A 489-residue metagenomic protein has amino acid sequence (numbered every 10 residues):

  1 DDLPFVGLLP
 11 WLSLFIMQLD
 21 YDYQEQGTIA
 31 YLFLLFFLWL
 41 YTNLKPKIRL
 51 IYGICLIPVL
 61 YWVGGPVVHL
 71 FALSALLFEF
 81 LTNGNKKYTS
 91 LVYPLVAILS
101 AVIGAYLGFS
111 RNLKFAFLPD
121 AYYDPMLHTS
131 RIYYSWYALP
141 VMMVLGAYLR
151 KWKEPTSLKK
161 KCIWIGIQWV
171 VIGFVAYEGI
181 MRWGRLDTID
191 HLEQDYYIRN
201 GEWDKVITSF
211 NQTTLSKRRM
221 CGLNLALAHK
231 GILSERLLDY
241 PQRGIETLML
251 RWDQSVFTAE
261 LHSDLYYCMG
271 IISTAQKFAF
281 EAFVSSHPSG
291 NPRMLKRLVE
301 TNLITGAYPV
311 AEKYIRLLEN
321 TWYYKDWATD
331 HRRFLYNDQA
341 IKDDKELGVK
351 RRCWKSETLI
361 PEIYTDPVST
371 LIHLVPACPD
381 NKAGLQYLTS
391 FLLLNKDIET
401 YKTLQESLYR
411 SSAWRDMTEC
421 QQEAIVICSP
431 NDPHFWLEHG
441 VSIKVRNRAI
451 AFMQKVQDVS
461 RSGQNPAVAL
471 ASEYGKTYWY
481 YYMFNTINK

Functional and structural regions predicted by a protein language model:
D1-P46, V63-V68, A121-A138: Membrane-interface micro-motifs in multi-pass membrane enzymes
L3-P10, T42-P58, K87-L95: Short hydrophobic alpha-helices at membrane interfaces in multi-pass membrane enzymes
P10-L19, L56-P66, A97-F109, V171-E178: Aromatic-anchored segments of alpha-helical transmembrane domains
F36, L70-T82: Hydrophobic transmembrane alpha-helices of multi-pass, membrane-embedded glycosylation machinery
T89-K153: Membrane-embedded alpha-helical segments of integral membrane proteins
L158-R182: Internal/C-terminal transmembrane anchor helices
E178-R352, P376-N395: Soluble catalytic regions of membrane-associated enzymes that act on cell-envelope and secretory-pathway components
H373-D380, H434-K489: Terminal, low-structured helical/coil segments at or just beyond the last alpha-helical repeat
